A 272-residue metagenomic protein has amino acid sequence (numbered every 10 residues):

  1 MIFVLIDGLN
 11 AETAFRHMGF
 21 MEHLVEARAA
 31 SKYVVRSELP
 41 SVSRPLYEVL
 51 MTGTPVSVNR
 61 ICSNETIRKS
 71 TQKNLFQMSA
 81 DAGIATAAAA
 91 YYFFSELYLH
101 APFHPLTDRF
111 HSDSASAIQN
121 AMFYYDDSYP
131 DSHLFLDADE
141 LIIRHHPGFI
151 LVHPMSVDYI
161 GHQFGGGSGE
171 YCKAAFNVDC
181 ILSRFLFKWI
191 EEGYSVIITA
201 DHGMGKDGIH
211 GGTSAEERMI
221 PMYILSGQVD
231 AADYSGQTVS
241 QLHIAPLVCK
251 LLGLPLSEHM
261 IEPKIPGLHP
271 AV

Functional and structural regions predicted by a protein language model:
M1-V272: Feature captures the catalytic ectodomains and active-site-proximal regions of enzymes that hydrolyze or transfer
